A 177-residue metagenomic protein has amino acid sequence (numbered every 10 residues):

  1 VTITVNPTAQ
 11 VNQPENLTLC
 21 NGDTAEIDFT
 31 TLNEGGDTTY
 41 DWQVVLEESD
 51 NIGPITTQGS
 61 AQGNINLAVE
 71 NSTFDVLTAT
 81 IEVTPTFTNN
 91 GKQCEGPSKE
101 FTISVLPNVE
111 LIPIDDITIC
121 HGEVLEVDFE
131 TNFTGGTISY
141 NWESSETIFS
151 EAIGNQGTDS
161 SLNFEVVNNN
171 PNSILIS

Functional and structural regions predicted by a protein language model:
V1-S177: Extracellular low-complexity Ser/Thr/Asn/Gly-rich intrinsically disordered segments
